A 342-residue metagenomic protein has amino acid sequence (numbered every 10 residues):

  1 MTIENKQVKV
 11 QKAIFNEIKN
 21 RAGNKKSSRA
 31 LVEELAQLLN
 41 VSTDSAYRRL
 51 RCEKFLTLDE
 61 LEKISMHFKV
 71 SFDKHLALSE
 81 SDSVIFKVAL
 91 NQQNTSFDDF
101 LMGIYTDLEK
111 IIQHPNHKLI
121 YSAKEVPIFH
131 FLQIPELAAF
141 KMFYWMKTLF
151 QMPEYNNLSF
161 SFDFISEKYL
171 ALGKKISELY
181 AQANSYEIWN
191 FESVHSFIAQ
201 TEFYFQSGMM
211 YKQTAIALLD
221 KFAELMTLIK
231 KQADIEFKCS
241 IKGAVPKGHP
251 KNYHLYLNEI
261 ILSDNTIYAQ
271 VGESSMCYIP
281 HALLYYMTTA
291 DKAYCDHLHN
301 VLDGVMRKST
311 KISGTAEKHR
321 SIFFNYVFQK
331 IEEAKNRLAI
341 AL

Functional and structural regions predicted by a protein language model:
M1-A89: Basic, Lys/Arg-rich alpha-helical nucleic-acid-recognition elements, primarily the DNA-binding modules of transcription
T2-K12, N40-Y47, I134-K141, Y155-L172: Charged, low-complexity, helix/coiled-coil-prone segments
I3, D98-V126, N184-T214, L342: Short N-terminal signal/transit or membrane-insertion segments and the immediately adjacent low-complexity/disordered
D44-R49, A77-L78, Q92-D98, I134-F140 (+2 more regions): Short, charged low-complexity intrinsically disordered segments located at boundaries of structured domains
E80-L158: Helix-turn-helix/homeodomain-like alpha-helical modules used for DNA recognition and transcription-factor dimerization
W145-K330: Hydrophobic protein-protein interaction segments
K330, A334-L342: Long, charge-rich alpha-helical interaction segments
